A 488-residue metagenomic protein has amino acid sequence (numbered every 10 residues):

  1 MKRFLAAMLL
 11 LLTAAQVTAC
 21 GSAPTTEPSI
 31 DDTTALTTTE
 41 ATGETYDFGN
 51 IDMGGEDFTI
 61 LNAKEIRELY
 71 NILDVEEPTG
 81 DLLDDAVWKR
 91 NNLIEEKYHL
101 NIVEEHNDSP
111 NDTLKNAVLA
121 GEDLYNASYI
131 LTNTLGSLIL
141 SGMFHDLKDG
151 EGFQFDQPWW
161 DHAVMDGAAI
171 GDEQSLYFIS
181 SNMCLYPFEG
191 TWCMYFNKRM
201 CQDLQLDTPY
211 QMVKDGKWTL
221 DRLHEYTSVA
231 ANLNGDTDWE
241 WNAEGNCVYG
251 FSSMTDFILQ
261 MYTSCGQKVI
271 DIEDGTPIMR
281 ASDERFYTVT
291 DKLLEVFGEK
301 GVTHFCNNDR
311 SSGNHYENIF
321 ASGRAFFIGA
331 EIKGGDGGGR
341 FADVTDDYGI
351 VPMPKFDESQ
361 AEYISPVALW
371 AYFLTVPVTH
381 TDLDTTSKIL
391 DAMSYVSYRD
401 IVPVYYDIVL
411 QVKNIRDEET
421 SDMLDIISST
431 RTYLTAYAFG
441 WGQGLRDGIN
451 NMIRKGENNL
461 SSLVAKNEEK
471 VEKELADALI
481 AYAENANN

Functional and structural regions predicted by a protein language model:
K2-S141, D400, E457-N488: Conserved N-terminal structural module of periplasmic/extracytoplasmic solute-binding proteins
E40-F58, L69, H106-D108, N133-W192: Hinge/lid segment of periplasmic solute-binding proteins
T59-L61, G121-S128, T132, G171-M194 (+2 more regions): Extracytoplasmic/periplasmic solute-binding protein
H106-T113, G216-R222, C306-A321: Short helix-initiation/N-cap motifs at beta->coil->alpha
K148-W160, V213-D215, W241-N242, Q267-T288 (+1 more regions): Short, solvent-exposed loop/beta-turn-alpha elements that line the ligand-binding surface or hinge of extracytoplasmic
H224-T227, Q260-M261, K268-R310: Glycine-centered hinge/linker elements that transmit conformational signals in sensory and ligand-binding systems
R340-V409: Extracytoplasmic/periplasmic substrate-recognition and gating elements
T375-S387, S397-N488: Conserved C-terminal helix/tail region of periplasmic/extracytoplasmic solute-binding proteins
